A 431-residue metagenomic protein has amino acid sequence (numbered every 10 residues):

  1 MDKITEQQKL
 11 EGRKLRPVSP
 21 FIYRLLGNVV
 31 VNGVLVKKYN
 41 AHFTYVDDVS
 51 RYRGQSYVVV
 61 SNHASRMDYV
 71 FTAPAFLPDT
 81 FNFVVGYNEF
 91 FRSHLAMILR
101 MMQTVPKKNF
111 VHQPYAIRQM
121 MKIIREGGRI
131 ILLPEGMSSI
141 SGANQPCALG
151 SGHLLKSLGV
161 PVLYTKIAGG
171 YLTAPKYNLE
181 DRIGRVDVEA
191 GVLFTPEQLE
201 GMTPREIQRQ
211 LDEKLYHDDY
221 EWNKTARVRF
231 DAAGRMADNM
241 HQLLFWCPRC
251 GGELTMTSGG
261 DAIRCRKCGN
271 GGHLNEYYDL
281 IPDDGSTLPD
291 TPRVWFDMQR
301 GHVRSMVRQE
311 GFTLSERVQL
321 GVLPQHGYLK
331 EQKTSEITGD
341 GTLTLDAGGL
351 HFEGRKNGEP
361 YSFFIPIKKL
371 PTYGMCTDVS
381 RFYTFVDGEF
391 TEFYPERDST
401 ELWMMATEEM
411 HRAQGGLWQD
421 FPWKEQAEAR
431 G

Functional and structural regions predicted by a protein language model:
D2-Y23, D68: Short, compositionally biased "basic patch" segments
S19-G27, V36-R209, A226-R227, A233 (+8 more regions): Soluble catalytic domains of membrane acyltransferases
I98, P204-D219, S399-W418: Short amphipathic C-terminal alpha-helix that caps PH/PH-like domains
R205-L243: A conserved mid-domain beta-alpha-beta active-site/ligand-binding segment of alpha/beta enzyme cores
V228, A232-T287: Cys/His-rich short segments
P282-T342: Anionic N-terminal interaction surfaces
H326-S380, T391-R397: Phosphoinositide-binding peripheral membrane targeting modules
F364-G431: Acidic, Ser/Thr- and proline-rich intrinsically disordered linker/docking segments of eukaryotic scaffolds
